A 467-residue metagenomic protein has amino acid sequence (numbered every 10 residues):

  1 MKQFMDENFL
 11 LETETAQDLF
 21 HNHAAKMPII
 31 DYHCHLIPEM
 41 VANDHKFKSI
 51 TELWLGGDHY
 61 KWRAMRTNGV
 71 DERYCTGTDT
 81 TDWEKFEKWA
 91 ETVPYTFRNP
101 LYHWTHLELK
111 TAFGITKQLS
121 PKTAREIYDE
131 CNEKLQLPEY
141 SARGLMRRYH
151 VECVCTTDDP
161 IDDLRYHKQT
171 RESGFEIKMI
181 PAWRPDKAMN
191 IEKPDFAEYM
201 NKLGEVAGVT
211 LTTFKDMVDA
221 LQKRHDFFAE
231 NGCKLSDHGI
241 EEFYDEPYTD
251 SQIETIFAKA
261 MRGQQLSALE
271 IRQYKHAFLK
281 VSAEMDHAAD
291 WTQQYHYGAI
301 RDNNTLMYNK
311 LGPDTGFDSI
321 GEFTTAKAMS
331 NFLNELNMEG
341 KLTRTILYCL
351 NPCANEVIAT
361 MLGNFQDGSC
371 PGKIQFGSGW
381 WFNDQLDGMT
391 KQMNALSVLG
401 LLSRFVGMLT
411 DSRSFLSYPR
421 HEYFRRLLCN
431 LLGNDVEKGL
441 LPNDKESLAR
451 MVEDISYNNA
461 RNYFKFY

Functional and structural regions predicted by a protein language model:
K2-A289, K341-T343, L347-P352, E356-A359 (+1 more regions): Metal-cofactor-binding active-site regions of metalloenzymes
S267-A268, F317-F323: A short acidic, glycine-rich active-site loop that binds or catalyzes chemistry on phosphate/adenosine moieties
Q293-Y295: C-terminal amphipathic alpha-helical interaction region
N304: Hard-cation-handling environments
Y308-G316: Short glycine/proline- and charge-enriched loop/turn segments that cap or connect secondary-structure elements
F323-M329: Divalent-cation-assisted or electrostatically stabilized phosphate/pyrophosphate-binding catalytic cores
F332-M338: Short, basic/hydrophobic alpha-helical segments
